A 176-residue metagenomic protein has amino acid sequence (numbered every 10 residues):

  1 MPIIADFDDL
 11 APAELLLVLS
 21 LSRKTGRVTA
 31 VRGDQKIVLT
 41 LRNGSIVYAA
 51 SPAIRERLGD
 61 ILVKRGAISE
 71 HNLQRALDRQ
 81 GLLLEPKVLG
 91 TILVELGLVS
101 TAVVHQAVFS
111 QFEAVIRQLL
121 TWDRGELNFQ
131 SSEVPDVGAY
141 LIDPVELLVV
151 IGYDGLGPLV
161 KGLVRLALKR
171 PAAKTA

Functional and structural regions predicted by a protein language model:
M1-A176: Acidic, Ser/Thr/Pro-enriched low-complexity segments and adjacent helix/loop capping patches that create flexible
